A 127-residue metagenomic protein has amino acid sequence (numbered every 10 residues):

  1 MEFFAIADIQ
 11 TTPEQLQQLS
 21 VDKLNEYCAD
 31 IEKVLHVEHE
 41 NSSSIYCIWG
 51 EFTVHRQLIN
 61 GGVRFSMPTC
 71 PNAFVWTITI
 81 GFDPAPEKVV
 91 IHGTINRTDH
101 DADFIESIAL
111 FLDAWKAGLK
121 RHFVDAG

Functional and structural regions predicted by a protein language model:
M1-S43: Hydrophobic ligand-binding cavity/cleft-lining segments
D8-T12, P68, T94-T98: Solvent-exposed residues in well-ordered beta-strands and their adjoining turns, especially edge/terminal strands
Q10, P84, F123-G127: Charge-dense, helix-prone N-terminal extensions
E14, F74, H100-A102: Intrinsically disordered, low-complexity acidic/polar segments
K23-C28, V63-S66, D83-E87, A109-A114: Short, low-complexity, polar/charged sequence segments that are solvent-exposed and flexible
S43-P86, N96: Hydrophobic-ligand binding "helix-grip"
I91: Acyl-donor binding region in acyl/amide transferases
N96-G127: A conserved amphipathic terminal alpha-helix motif
